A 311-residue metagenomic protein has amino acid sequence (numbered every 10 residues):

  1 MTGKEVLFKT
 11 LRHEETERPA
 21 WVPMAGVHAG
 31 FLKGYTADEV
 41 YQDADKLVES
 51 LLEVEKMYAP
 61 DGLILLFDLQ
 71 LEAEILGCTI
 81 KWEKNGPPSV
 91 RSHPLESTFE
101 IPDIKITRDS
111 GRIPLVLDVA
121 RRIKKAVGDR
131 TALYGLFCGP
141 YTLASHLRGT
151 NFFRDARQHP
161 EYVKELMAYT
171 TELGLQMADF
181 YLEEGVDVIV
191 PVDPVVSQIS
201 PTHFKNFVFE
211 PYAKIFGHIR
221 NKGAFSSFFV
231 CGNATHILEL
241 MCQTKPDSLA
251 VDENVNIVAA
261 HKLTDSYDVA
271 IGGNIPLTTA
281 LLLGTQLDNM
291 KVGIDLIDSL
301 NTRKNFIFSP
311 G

Functional and structural regions predicted by a protein language model:
M1-A29, A37-D38, S50, D61 (+3 more regions): Active-site loop segments of alpha/beta catalytic cores
G26-G30, L69-E72: Short active-site-proximal "capping" loops at secondary-structure junctions
L32-Y35, I75-L76: Short, glycine/acidic-enriched capping/hinge loops at junctions between secondary-structure elements
Y35-D43: Surface-exposed strand-loop-strand hairpins of Gram-negative outer-membrane beta-barrel proteins
D45-V48: Loop-to-helix transition at the N-terminal end of transmembrane alpha-helices
L51-T79: Glycine-rich, N-terminal phosphate-binding loop and its surrounding beta-alpha-beta segment
I75-E96: Short, glycine-/small- and polar/acidic-enriched structural segments that line small-molecule recognition paths
H93-P102, I271: Short, basic/glycine-rich phosphate-binding loops at helix/coil junctions that contact nucleotide phosphates
